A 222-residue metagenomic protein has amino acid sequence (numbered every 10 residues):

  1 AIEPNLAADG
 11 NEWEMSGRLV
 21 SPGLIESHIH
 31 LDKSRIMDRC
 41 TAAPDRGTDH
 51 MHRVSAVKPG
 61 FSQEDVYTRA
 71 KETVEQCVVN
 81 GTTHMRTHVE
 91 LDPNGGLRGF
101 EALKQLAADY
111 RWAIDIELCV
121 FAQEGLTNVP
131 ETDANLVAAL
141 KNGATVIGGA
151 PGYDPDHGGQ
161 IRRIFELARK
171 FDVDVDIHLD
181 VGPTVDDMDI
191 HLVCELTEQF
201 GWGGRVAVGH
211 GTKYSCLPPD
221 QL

Functional and structural regions predicted by a protein language model:
A1-S21: Histidine-rich, glycine-flanked metal-binding segment
R18-C40, G182-P183: Di-metal (Zn2+ and/or Mg2+/Mn2+) metal-binding site signature of metallo-dependent hydrolases with the MBL/beta-CASP
R18-V20, M37-H88, N94-D109, A134-K141: Alpha-helical scaffold segments that flank or form the walls of functional sites
G23-S27, M85-T87, I114-V120, I147-G149 (+2 more regions): Hydrophobic faces of well-ordered beta-strands that scaffold small-molecule active sites in alpha/beta enzyme cores
R35-V66, F171, D189-T212: Active-site gating loops and adjacent loop-to-helix segments of metal-dependent hydrolytic enzymes
H52-R69, C119-P130, A150-D154: Active-site mouth loops of central-metabolism enzymes
H88-P93, A122-E124, G152-D154, V181-G182: Conserved short loop/turn motifs at secondary-structure junctions
R98-Y110, N128-L222: Histidine/acidic residue-rich metal-binding segments in metalloenzymes
